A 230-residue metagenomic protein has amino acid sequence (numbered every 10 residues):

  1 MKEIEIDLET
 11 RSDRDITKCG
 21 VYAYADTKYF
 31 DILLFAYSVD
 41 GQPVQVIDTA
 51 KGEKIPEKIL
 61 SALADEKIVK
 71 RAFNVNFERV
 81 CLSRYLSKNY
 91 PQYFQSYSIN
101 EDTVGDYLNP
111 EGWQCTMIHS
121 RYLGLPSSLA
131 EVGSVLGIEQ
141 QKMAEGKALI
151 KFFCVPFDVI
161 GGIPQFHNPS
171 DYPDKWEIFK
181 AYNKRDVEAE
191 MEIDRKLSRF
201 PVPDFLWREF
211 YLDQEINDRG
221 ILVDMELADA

Functional and structural regions predicted by a protein language model:
M1-F30: Entry/capping segment at the start of metal-dependent catalytic domains with acidic active-site entry clusters
K2, G41-P43, R219: Short acidic/polar mixed-charge low-complexity motifs
E5-D7, W113-Q114, V223: Short hydrophobic beta-strand that contains or immediately precedes a catalytic carboxylate
E9, V75-N76, A228: An acidic- and aromatic-residue-enriched active-site/binding cleft used to recognize and process polar
F30-I32, A36-Y37, G41-S198: Active-site-proximal helix-loop-helix substrate-binding element of RNase H-like nuclease domains
F205-A230: Extended, well-ordered alpha-helical scaffold/bundle regions in very large, multi-domain proteins
